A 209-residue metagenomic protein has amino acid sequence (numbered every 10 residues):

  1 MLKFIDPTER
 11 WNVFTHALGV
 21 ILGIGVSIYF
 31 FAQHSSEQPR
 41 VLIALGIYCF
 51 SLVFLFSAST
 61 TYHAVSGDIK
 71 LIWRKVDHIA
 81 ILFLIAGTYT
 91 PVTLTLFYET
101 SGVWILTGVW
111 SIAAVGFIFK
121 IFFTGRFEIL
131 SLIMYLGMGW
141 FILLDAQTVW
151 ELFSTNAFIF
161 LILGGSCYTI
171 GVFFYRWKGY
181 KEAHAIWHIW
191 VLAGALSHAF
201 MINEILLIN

Functional and structural regions predicted by a protein language model:
M1-N209: Multi-pass alpha-helical transmembrane bundles in non-GPCR membrane proteins that perform intramembrane catalysis
